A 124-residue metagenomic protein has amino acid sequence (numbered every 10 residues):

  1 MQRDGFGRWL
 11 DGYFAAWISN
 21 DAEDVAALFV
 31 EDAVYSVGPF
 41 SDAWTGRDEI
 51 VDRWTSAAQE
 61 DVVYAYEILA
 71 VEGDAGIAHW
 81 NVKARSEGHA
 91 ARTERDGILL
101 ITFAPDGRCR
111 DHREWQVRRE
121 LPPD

Functional and structural regions predicted by a protein language model:
M1-E31, L121-D124: Short, low-complexity N-terminal intrinsically disordered segments enriched in polar/charged residues
R3, A22-D74: A solvent-exposed, acidic/Ser-Thr-rich amphipathic alpha-helical stretch
F29, V82-A84, L99, Q116: Short beta-strand segments enriched in hydrophobic/aromatic residues within well-folded beta-rich domains
Q59, K83-E94: Short, cysteine-centered beta-strand-loop-beta hairpins and adjacent loop/turn segments enriched in charged/polar
V62-Y66, R92-L99: Short, surface-exposed coil-to-beta transition loops
G73-A84: A short hydrophobic beta-strand element
D96-D124: Short beta-strand edge/turn micro-motifs at domain boundaries
